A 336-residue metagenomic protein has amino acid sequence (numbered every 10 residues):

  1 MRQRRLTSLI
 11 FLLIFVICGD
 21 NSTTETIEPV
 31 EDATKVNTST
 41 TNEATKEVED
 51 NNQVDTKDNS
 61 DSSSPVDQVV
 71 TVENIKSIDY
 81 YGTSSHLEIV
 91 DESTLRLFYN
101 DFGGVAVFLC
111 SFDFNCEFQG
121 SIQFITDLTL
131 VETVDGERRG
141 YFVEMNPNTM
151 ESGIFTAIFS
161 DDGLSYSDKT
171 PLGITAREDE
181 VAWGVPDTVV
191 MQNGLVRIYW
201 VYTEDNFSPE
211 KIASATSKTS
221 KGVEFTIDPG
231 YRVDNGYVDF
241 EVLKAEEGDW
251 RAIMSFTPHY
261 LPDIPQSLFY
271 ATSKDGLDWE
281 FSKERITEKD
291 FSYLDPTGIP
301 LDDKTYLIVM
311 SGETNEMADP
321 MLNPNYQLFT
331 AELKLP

Functional and structural regions predicted by a protein language model:
M1-R2, D32, S93, G136: Intrinsically disordered, low-complexity regions enriched in serine, threonine, proline and polar/charged residues
R2-Q3, I198: Non-catalytic effector/regulatory segments
R4-F11: Sec-dependent signal peptide recognition, specifically the positively charged N-region followed immediately by
V16-I17: C-terminal motif of bacterial Sec signal peptides marking the signal peptidase cleavage site
N21-D67: Ser/Thr-rich, Pro/Gly/Ala-heavy low-complexity intrinsically disordered linkers and tails of secreted extracellular
K57-D127, V131-V181, V189-V238, L243-F291 (+1 more regions): Beta-rich carbohydrate-recognition and catalytic domains
P296: Extracellular glycan/ECM-engagement signal in secreted proteins
